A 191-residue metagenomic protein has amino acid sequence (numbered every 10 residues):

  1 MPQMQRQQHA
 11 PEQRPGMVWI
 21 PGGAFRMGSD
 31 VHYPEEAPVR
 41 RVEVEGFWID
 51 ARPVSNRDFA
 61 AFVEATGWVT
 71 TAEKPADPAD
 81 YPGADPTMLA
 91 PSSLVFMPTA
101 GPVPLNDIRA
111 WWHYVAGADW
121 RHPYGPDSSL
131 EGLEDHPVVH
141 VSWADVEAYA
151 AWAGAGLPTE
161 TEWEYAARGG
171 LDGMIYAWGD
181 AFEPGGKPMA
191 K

Functional and structural regions predicted by a protein language model:
M1-E12: N-terminal pre-domain segments of enzymes
W19-I20, R26, D30-V31, P75-K191: Functional-site microenvironments in short loops/helix caps that host divalent-cation chemistry
P34-A37: C-terminal, low-complexity/hydrophilic appendages and adjacent surface loops of extracellular/periplasmic anionic
R41-F47: A short N-terminal beta-strand-loop micro-motif at the entrance of redox/enzyme domains
F47, F62-T71, A153-G154: Short capping motifs at secondary-structure boundaries
D50: An anion-binding catalytic pocket shared by soluble metabolic enzymes
S55: Acidic-aromatic/histidine active-site loop/patch
